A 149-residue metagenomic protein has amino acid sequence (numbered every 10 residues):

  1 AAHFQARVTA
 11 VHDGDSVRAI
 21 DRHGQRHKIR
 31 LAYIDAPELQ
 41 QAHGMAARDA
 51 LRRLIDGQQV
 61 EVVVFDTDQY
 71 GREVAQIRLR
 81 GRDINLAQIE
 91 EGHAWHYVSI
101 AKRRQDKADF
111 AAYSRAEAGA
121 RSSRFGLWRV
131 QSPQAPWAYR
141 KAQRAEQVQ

Functional and structural regions predicted by a protein language model:
A1-Q149: Small beta-barrel nucleic-acid-binding modules, primarily SNase/OB-fold domains and secondarily Tudor-like barrels
